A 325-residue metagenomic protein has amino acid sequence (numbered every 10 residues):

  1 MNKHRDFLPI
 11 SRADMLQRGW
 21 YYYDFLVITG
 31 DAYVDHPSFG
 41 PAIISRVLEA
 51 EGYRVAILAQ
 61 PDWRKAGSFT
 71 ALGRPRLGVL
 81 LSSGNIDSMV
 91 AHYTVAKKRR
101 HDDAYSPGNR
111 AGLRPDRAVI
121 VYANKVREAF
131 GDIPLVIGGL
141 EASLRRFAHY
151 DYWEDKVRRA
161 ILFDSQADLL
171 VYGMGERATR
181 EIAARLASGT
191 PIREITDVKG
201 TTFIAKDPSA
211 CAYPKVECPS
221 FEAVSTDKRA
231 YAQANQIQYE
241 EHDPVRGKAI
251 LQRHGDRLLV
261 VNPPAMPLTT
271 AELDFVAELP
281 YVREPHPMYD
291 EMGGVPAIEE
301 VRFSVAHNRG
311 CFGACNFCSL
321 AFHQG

Functional and structural regions predicted by a protein language model:
M1-G19: Short N-terminal or domain-adjacent regulatory/targeting segments
D24-L26, F303: Conserved beta-strand elements of the Class I
A32, G40, A59-H254, V261-N262: Glycine-rich beta-alpha loop elements in corrinoid/cobalamin-binding modules across cobalamin-dependent enzymes
I43-V55: Short helix-loop-beta junction
E49, R114, A118-A123, R127-V136 (+4 more regions): Conserved mixed alpha/beta core segments that line enzyme active sites in large multi-domain catalysts
N235-G325: Radical SAM [4Fe-4S] cluster-binding motif and immediate context
